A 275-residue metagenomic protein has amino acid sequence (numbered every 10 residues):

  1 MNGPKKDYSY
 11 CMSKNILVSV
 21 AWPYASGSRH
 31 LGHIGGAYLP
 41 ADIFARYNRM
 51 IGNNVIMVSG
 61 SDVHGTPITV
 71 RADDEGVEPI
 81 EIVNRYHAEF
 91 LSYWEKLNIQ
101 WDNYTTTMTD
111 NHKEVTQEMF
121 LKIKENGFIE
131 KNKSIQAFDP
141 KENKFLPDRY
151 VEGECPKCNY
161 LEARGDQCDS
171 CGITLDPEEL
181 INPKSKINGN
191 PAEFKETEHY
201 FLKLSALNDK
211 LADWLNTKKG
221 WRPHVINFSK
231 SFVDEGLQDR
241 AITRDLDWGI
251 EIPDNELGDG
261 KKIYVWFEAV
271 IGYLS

Functional and structural regions predicted by a protein language model:
M1-C11: N-terminal amphipathic/basic-hydrophobic helices that include classical n-h-c signal peptides and signal-anchor
Y10-S59, T106, N111-V115, C171 (+1 more regions): Structured secondary-structure scaffolds
S61-P67: Short, charge-patterned binding micro-sites
R71-N84: A charged helix-plus-loop insertion that forms the helical arch/lid used to bind and gate nucleic-acid substrates
E81-R85, W101-E114, P140-C158: Aromatic/His-enriched, Gly/Pro-containing loop or helix-boundary segments that lie immediately adjacent to catalytic
A88-Q100: A glycine-rich helix N-cap at a beta->alpha junction
K113-K131: Hydrophobic or amphipathic alpha-helical targeting/insertion segments
G127-H199: Cys/His-rich short segments
